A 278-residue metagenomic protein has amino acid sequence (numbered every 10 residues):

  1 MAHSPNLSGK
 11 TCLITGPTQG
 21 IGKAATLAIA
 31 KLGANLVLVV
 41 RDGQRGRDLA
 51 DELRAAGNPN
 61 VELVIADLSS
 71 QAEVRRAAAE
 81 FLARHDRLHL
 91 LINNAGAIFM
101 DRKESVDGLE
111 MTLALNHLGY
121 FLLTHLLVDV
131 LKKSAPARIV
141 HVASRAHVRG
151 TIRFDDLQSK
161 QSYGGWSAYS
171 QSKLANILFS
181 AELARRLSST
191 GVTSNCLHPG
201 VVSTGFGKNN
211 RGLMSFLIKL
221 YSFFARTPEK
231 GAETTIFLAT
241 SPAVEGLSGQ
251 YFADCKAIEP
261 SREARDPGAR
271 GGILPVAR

Functional and structural regions predicted by a protein language model:
M1-G205, N210: Rossmann-fold NAD(P)H-dependent dehydrogenase/reductase core
R45-D48, G272, V276: A non-catalytic, amphipathic alpha-helix used as a structural packing/dimerization or gating element in enzyme scaffolds
G57, A277-R278: C-terminal alpha-helix/helix-terminus motif
V74, S172, C196, I218-E259 (+1 more regions): C-terminal helical subdomain
S159-K160, G212-Y221: A short C-terminal helix-loop "cap" of Rossmann-like NAD(P)-dependent dehydrogenase/epimerase domains
K208, E263-A264: Short glycine/threonine-rich loop-to-helix capping motif typified by GTGT followed within a few residues by an Asp-Pro
